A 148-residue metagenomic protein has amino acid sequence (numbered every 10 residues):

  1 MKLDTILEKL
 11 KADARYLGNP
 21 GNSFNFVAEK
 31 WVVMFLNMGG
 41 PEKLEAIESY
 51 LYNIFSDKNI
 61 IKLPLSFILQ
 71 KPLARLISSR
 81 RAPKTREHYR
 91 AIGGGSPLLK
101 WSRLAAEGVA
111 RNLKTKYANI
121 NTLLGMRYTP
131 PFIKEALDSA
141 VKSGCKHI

Functional and structural regions predicted by a protein language model:
K2-I148: Active-site-proximal alpha-helix that buttresses catalytic centers in soluble enzyme cores
